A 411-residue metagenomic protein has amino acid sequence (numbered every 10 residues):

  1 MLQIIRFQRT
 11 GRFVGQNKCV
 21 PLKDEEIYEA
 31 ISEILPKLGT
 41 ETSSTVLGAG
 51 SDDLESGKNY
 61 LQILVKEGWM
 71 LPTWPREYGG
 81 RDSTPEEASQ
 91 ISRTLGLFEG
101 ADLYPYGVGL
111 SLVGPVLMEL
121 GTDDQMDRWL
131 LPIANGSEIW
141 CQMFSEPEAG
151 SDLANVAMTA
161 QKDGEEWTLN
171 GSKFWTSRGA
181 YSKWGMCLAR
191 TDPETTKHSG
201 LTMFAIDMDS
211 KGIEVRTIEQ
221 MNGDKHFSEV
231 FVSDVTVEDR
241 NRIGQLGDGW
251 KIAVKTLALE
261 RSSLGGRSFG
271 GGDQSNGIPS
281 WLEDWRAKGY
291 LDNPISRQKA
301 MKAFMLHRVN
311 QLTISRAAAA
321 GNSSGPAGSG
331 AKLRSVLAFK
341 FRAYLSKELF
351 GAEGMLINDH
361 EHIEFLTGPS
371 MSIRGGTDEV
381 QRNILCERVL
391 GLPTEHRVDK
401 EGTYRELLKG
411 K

Functional and structural regions predicted by a protein language model:
M1-V108, M118, D124-R128, P132-N135 (+4 more regions): Amphipathic, small/basic residue-rich leader segments at the start of a protein or domain
L2-F7, G11-G15, E86, Q90 (+5 more regions): Glycine-rich phosphate/cofactor-binding loops in nucleotide/flavin-utilizing enzymes
C19-L22, I213-Q311, M371, R405-K411: Glycine-rich beta->alpha junctions and the first turn(s) of the following alpha-helix
V65-S137, R178-W184, H307, I314 (+5 more regions): Internal helix-loop-helix
T122, Q142, L169-G171, F204 (+5 more regions): Buried hydrophobic positions in well-ordered alpha/beta secondary-structure cores of metabolic enzymes
G136-F144: A short, Trp-centered hydrophobic/proline-enriched beta-strand micro-motif
M158-Q161: A structural signal for short hydrophobic beta-strand segments in well-ordered beta-sheet cores
E165-E166, N170-R216: A short core secondary-structure module
